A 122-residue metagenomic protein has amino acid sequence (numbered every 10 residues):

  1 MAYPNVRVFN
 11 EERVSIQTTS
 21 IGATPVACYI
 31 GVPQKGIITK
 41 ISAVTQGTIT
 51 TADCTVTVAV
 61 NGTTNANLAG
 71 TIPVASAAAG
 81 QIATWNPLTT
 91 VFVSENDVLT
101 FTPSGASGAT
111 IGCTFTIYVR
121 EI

Functional and structural regions predicted by a protein language model:
A2-I122: Surface-exposed, low-hydrophobicity beta-strand/loop segments enriched in small/polar/acidic residues
